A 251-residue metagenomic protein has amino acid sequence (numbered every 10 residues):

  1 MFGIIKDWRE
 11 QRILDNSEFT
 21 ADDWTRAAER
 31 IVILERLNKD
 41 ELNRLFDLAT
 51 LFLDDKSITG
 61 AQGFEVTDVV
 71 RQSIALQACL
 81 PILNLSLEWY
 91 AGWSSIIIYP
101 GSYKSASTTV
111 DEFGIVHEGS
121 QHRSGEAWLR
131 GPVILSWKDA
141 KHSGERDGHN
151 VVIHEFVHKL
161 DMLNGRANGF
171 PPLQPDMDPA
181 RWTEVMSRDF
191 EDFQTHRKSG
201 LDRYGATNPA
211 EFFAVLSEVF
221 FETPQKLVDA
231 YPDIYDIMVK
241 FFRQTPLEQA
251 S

Functional and structural regions predicted by a protein language model:
M1-D22: Charged, compositionally biased N-terminal leader segments and the immediate start of the first structured element
M1-G3, F156, A167: Intrinsically disordered, low-complexity linker/tail regions enriched in Pro/Ser/Thr and polar/acidic residues
Q11-L14, E29-V32, L53, I58 (+3 more regions): Metalloprotease/metallohydrolase-associated module, dominated by Zn2+-dependent proteases
N16-D55: Amphipathic alpha-helical packing elements
N38, D147-L163, A214: Active-site recognition of the HExxH zinc-binding catalytic motif
L45, A49, V70-I74, A78: Short amphipathic alpha-helical coiled-coil/interface segments
T59-R71: Short, charged early-sequence alpha-helical segments and their helix-coil boundaries
